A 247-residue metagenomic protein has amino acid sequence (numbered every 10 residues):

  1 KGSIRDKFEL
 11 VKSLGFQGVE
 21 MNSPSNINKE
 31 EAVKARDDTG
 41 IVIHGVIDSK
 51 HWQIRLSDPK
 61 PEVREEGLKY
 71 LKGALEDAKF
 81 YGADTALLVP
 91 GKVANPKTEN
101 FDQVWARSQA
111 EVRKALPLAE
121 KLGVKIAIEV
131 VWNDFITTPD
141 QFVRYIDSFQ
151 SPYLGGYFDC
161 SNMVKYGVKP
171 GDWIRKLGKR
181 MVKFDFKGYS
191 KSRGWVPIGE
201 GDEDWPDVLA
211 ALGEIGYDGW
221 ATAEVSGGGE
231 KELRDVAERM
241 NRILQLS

Functional and structural regions predicted by a protein language model:
K1, I27-I41, A127-F135, S161-V168: Short N-terminal secondary-structure initiator segments
K1-K12, D84, P139-F158, N162-S247: Histidine-acidic metal/acid-base catalytic patches
K1-K79, Q103, R113, E120 (+5 more regions): N-terminal pre-domain/capping segments
L10-S13, W52-R55, V93-P96, G123-V124 (+1 more regions): A short alpha-helix capping/helix-coil boundary motif
Q17-G18, V42, D84, K125 (+1 more regions): Residue-level detector of anion-binding/catalytic polar loops
N22-P24, D48-H51, G91-V93, E129-N133 (+3 more regions): Active-site beta-loop-alpha junctions enriched in small/polar residues
I27, W52-R55, A94-P96, I136 (+3 more regions): Active-site-proximal flexible loops/turns
S57-G156, K165: Active-site acidic/histidine proton-transfer and metal-coordination neighborhood in alpha/beta enzyme cores
